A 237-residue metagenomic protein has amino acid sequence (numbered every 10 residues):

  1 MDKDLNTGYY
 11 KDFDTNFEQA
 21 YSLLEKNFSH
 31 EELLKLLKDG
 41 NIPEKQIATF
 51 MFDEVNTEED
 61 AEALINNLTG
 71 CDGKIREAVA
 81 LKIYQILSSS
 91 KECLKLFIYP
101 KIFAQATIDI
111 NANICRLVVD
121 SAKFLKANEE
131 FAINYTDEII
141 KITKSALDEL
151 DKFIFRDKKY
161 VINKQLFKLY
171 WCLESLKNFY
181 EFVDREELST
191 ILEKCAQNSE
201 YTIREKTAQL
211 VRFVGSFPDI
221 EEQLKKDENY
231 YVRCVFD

Functional and structural regions predicted by a protein language model:
M1-L5, L24-L36, T57-N67, S89-A106 (+3 more regions): Amphipathic alpha-helical scaffolding segments comprising HEAT/armadillo-like alpha-solenoid repeats
T7-E25, P43-T57, N66-T69, K74-C93 (+4 more regions): Structural detector for internal amphipathic alpha-helices that build alpha-solenoid repeat scaffolds
F13, N41, Y99, I114-C115 (+3 more regions): Generic alpha-helix initiation/capping and coil-helix boundary signal
R76, A106-D109, S145-E149, N198-S199 (+1 more regions): Short, mixed-charge aromatic SLiMs
S189-E205: Short, positively charged, low-complexity/disordered linker segments
E221-D237: Leucine-rich solenoid repeat scaffolds
